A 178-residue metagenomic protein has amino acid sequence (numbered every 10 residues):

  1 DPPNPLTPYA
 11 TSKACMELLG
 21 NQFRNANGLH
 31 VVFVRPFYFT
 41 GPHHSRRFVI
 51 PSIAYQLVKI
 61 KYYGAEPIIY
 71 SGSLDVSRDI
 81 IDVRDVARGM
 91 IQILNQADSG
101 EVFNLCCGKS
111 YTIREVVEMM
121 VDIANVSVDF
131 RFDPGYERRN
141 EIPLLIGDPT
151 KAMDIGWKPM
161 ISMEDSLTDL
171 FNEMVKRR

Functional and structural regions predicted by a protein language model:
D1-F33, T40, H44: Catalytic helix-loop patch of NAD(P)-dependent Rossmann-fold dehydrogenases
N21-N25, A54-Y55, N95: Alpha-helical segments that scaffold the active site and NAD(P)H-binding pocket of short-chain dehydrogenase/reductase
V32, F39-T40, V49, V86: Conserved sequence/active-site signature of Rossmann-fold short-chain dehydrogenase/reductase
Y38, H44, D75-R78: Heptad-repeat alpha-helical coiled-coil signaling segments
P42-H44, F48, K151: Short beta-loop-alpha junction of Rossmann-like oxidoreductase domains
I50-S52, G147: Short, hinge-like loop/turn segments at secondary-structure boundaries
L57-R178: C-terminal substrate-binding subdomain of Rossmann-fold SDR/epimerase-dehydratase oxidoreductases
